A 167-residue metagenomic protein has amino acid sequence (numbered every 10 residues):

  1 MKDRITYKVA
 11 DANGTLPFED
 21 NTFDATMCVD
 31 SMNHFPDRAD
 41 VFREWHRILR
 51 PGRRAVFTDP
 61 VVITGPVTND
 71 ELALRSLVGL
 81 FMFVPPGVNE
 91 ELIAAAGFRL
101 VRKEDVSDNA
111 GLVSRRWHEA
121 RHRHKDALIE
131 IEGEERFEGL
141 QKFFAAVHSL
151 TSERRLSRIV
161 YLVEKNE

Functional and structural regions predicted by a protein language model:
M1-I5: Short, conserved SAM-binding/catalytic segment of Class I S-adenosyl-L-methionine-dependent methyltransferases
N13-T26: A short acidic, Gly/Pro-enriched loop at the edge of an enzyme's catalytic core that lines a small-molecule cofactor
C28-S31: A short beta-strand submotif of the Rossmann-like class I SAM-dependent methyltransferase core that lines
A39-R54: A short glycine-rich, Lys/Arg-flanked "PGG" loop and its adjoining helix->strand segment in the class I
P60-F81: Short, glycine-/aromatic-enriched active-site segment of Class I SAM-dependent methyltransferases
F81-K103: Short alpha-helix
R102-E167: Conserved Class I S-adenosyl-L-methionine
